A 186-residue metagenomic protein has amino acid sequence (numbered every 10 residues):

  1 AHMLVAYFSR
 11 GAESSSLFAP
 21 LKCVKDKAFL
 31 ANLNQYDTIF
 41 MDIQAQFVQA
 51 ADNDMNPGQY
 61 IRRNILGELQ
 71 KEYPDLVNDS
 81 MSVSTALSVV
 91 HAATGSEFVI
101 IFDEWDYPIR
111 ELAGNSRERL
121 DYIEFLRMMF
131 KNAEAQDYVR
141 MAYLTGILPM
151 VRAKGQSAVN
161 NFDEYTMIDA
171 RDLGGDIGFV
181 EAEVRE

Functional and structural regions predicted by a protein language model:
A1-E186: Phosphate-binding site recognition
